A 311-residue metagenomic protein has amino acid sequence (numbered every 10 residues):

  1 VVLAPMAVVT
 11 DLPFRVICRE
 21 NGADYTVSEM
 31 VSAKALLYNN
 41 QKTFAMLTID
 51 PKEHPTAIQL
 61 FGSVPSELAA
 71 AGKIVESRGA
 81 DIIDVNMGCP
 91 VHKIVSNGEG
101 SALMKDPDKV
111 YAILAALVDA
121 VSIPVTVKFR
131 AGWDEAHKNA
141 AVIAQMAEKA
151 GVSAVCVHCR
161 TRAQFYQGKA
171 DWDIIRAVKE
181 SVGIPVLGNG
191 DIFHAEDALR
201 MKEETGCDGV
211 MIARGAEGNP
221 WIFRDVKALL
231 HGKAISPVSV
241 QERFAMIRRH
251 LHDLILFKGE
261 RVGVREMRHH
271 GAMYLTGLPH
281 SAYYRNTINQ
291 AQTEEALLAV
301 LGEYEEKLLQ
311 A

Functional and structural regions predicted by a protein language model:
V1, L12-P13, A120, A136-A154 (+4 more regions): Alpha/beta catalytic cores of nucleotide-metabolism and tRNA/nucleoside-modifying enzymes
V1-P5, T26-S28, T56-L60, I83 (+4 more regions): Hydrophobic faces of well-ordered beta-strands that scaffold small-molecule active sites in alpha/beta enzyme cores
V1-V2, L36-A57, C89, K93-N97 (+2 more regions): N-terminal small/glycine-rich loop or linker at the start of catalytic domains across soluble metabolic enzymes
M6-D81: Glycine-rich, positively charged N-terminal anion/phosphate-binding segment
M6-V8, V31-A33, F61-S63, G88-P90 (+4 more regions): Active-site beta-loop-alpha junctions enriched in small/polar residues
E20, A69-E99, D108-I184: Alpha/beta enzyme core
